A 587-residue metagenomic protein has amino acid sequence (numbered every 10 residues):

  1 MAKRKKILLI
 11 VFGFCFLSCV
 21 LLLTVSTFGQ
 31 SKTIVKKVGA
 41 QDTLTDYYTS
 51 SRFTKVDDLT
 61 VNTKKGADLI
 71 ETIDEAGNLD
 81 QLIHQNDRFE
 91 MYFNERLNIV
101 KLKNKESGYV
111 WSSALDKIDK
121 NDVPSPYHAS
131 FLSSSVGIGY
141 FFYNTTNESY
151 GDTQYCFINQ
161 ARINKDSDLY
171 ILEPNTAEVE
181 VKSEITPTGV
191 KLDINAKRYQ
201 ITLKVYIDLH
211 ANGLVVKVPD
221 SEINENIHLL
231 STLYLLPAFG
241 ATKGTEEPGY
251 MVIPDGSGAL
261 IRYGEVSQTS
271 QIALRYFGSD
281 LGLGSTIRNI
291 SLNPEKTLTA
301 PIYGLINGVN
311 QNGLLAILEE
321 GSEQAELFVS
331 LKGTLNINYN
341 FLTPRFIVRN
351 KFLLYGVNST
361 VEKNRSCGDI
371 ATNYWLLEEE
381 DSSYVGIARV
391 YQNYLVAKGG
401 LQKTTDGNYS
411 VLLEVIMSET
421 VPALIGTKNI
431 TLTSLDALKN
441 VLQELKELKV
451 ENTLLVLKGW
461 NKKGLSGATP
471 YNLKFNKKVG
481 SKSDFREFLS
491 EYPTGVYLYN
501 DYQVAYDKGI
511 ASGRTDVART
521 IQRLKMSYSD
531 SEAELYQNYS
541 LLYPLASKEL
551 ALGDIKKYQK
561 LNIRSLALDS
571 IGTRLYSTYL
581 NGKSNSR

Functional and structural regions predicted by a protein language model:
A2-G13: N-terminal Sec-pathway targeting helices
G13-L22: Bacterial N-terminal signal peptides
L22-V35: Sec-dependent signal peptide cleavage junction
T33-L79: N-terminal low-complexity, Pro/Thr/Ser-rich intrinsically disordered segments that act as propeptides or flexible
I34-V35, N62, Q81-L432, K439-T453: Carbohydrate-recognition beta-sandwich/jelly-roll modules in extracellular/periplasmic carbohydrate-active proteins
T431-E444, S547-Q559: Short, acidic/polar
N452-R587: Aromatic- and carboxylate-enriched substrate-binding clefts and catalytic-loop regions of carbohydrate-active enzymes
